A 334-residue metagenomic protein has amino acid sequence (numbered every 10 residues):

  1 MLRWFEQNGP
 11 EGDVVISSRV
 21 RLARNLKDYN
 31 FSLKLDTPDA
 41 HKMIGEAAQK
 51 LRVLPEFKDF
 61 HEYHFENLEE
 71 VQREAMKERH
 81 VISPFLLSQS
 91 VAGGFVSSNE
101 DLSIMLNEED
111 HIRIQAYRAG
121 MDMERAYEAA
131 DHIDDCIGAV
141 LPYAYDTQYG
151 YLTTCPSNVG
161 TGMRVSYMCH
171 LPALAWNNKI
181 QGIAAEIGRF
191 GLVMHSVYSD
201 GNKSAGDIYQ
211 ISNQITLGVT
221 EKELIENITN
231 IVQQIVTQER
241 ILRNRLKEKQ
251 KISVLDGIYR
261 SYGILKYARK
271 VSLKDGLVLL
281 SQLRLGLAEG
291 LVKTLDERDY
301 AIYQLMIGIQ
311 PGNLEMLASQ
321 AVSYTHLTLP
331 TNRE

Functional and structural regions predicted by a protein language model:
L2-P38, D59-S88, A92, D101-H111 (+2 more regions): A structural signal for small-residue-enriched, beta-sheet-centric alpha/beta enzyme cores and oligomeric scaffold folds
K42, E46, E128-H132, C136 (+2 more regions): Long, highly charged amphipathic alpha-helices
I44-F65: Long, non-catalytic terminal segments
K50, L54, I133-C136, V140 (+3 more regions): Conserved short hydrophobic interaction patches
E56-F60, V140-T147: Short secondary-structure capping/junction motifs at helix and strand boundaries
F95-Y145: Anion-binding (especially nucleotide phosphate/pyrophosphate-binding) glycine-rich loop and adjoining beta-alpha core
T325-T331: Conserved small/polar residues in nucleotide/adenosyl-binding loops
